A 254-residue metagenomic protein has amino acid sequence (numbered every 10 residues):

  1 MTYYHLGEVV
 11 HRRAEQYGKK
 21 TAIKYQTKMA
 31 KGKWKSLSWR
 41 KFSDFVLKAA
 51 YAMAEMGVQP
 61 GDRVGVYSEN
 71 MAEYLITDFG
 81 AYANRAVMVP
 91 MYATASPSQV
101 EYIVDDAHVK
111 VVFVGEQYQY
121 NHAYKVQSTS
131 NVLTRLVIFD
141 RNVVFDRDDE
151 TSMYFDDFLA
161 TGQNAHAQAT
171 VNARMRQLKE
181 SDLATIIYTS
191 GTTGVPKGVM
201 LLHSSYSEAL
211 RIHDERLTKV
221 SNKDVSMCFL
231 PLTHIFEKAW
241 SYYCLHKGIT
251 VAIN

Functional and structural regions predicted by a protein language model:
T2-I23, D44: A short N-terminal helical cap/helix-turn-helix that marks the beginning of AMP-binding/adenylate-forming
V10, A83-T161: Structural core segment of the AMP-binding/adenylate-forming
G18-T21, I138, M153, Q163-Y188 (+2 more regions): Conserved pre-ATP/AMP-binding loop-to-beta segment of ANL
I23-F79, S96-E101, Y154-Q163, L201: Conserved AMP-binding/adenylate-forming core of the ANL superfamily
S36-R40, R176-Q177, A184-L210: Conserved AMP-binding A3 loop
A50, D62-R63, E69-V89, A93-P97 (+3 more regions): A short helix-loop-beta submotif of the ANL/AMP-binding
S68-N70, G115-E116, D140, D182: Helix N-cap/beta->alpha junction signal
S207-C228, L232-N254: Conserved AMP-binding/adenylation subdomain of ANL enzymes
